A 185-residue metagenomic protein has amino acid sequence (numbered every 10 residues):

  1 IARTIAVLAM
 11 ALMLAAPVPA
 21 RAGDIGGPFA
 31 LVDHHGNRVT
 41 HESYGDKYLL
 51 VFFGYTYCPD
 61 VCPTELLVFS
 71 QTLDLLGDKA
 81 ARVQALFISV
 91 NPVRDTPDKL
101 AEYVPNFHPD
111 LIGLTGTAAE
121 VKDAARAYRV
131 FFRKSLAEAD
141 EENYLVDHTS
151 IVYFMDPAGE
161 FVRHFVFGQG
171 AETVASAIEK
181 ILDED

Functional and structural regions predicted by a protein language model:
I5-A16: Bacterial N-terminal signal peptides
A15-P28: N-proximal helix/coil linker or "cap" segments that precede and/or mark the start of modular domains
G26-G27, L49, T149-S150: Short loop/turn microsegments at loop-to-beta-strand junctions
F29-L49: A short beta-strand-turn-helix
E42-P63, F69: Short active-site neighborhood of thiol/selenol oxidoreductases, capturing the structured segment around
L50-V51, A85, V152: Hydrophobic beta-strand anchors of alpha/beta hydrolase catalytic cores
T64-A124: Structural microenvironment flanking redox-active thiols in thiol-disulfide oxidoreductases
E120-A177: Thiol/disulfide oxidoreductase modules built on the thioredoxin-like
